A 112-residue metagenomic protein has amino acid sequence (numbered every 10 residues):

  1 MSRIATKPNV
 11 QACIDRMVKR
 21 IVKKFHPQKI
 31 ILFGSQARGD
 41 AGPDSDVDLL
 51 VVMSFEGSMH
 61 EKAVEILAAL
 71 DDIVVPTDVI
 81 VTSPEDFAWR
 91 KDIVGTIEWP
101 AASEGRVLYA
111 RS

Functional and structural regions predicted by a protein language model:
M1-K29, R38-P43, M53-S112: Catalytic core of pol beta-like nucleotidyltransferases
F33-S35: Glycine-rich beta-strand-to-loop/alpha-helix junction loops that act as flexible
D48-V52: Short beta-strand->loop micro-motif that forms the acidic, two-metal-ion catalytic signature in nucleotide-processing
